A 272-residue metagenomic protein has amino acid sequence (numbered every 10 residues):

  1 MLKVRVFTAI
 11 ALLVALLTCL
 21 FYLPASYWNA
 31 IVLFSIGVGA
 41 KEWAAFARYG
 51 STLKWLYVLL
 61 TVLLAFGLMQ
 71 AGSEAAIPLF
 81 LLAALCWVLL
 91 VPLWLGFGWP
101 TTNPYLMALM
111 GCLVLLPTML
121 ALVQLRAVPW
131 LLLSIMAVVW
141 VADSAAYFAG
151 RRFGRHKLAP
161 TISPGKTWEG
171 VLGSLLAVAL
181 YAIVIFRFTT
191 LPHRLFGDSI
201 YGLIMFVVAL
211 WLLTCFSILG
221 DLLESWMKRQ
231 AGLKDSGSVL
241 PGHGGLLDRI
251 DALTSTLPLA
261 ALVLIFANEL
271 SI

Functional and structural regions predicted by a protein language model:
M1-L212: Membrane-embedded alpha-helical bundles of polytopic integral membrane proteins
V6, W43, S144, L222-S225 (+1 more regions): Generic detector of well-ordered alpha-helical packing
V141-R151, S217-R229: Short helical (or helix-break) motifs at transmembrane helix termini and adjacent helical loops in multi-pass membrane
A142-A145, L172, L247-L257: Membrane-embedded alpha-helical segments of transport systems, primarily multispan ion/solute transporters
L180-Y181, I185, P258-L264: Hydrophobic alpha-helical transmembrane segments that constitute the membrane-spanning cores of multi-pass membrane
W211-L219, L246-T254: Hydrophobic transmembrane alpha-helical segments of multi-pass transport and channel proteins
R229-A252: Interfacial loop-to-transmembrane junctions
L262-I272: Juxtamembrane boundary at the C-terminal end of a transmembrane helix
